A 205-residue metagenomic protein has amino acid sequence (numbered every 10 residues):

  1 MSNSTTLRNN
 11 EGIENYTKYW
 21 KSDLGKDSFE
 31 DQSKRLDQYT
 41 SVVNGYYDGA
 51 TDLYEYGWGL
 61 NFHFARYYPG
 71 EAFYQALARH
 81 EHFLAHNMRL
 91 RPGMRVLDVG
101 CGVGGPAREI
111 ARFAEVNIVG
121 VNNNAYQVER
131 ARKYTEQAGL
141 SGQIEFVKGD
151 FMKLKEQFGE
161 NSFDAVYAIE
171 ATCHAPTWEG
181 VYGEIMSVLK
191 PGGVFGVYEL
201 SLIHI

Functional and structural regions predicted by a protein language model:
M1-L53: N-terminal auxiliary segments of SAM/dcSAM-dependent transferases
L60-N61, R66, E71-M94: Conserved alpha-helix/loop element of class I SAM-dependent methyltransferases that forms part of the SAM/SAH-binding
R95-L97, A107-L154: Class I SAM-dependent methyltransferase SAM/SAH-binding core
V103: Conserved SAM/SAH-binding loop
K153-V166: A short acidic, Gly/Pro-enriched loop at the edge of an enzyme's catalytic core that lines a small-molecule cofactor
E179-V194: A short glycine-rich, Lys/Arg-flanked "PGG" loop and its adjoining helix->strand segment in the class I
I203-I205: Conserved small/polar residues in nucleotide/adenosyl-binding loops
